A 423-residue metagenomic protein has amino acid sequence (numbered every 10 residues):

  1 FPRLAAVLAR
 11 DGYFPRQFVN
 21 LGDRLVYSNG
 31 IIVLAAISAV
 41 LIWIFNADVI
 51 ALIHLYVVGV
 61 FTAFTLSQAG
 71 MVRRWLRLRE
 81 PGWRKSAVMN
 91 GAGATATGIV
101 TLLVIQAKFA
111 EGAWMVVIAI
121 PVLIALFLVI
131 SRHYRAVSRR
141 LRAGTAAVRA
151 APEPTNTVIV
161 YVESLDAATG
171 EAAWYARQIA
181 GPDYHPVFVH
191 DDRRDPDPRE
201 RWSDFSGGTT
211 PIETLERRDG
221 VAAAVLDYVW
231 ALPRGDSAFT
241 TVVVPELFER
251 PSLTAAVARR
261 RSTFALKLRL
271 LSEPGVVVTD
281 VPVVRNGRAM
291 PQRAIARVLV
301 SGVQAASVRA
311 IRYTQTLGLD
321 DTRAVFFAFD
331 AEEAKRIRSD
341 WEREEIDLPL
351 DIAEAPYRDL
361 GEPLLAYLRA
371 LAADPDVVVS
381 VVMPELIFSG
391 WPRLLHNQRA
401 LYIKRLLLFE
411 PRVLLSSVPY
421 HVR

Functional and structural regions predicted by a protein language model:
F1, I32, A36-A39, V58-Q68 (+2 more regions): Hydrophobic alpha-helical transmembrane segments of multipass integral membrane proteins
F1-F14, V49-A63, T254-A255: Membrane-helix boundary/coupling elements in multi-pass transport proteins
P2-V7, G12, R16, S67-G70 (+1 more regions): Short helix-terminus and kink motifs of transmembrane alpha helices, predominantly at the cytoplasmic interface
A9-W43, V88, A92: Loop-to-transmembrane helix boundary motifs in multi-pass membrane proteins
F14-N20, D48-I53, S67, R74: Acidic/polar loop patches that form or flank catalytic/metal-binding clefts of enzymes that bind anionic ligands
L21, L25-S28, A47-I50, H54 (+2 more regions): Membrane-water interface of alpha-helical transmembrane segments
L41-F64, P81, L103-I120: Transmembrane helix-loop boundary segments of multi-pass membrane transporters
A69-R423: Membrane-embedded alpha-helical bundles that form conduits across membranes
